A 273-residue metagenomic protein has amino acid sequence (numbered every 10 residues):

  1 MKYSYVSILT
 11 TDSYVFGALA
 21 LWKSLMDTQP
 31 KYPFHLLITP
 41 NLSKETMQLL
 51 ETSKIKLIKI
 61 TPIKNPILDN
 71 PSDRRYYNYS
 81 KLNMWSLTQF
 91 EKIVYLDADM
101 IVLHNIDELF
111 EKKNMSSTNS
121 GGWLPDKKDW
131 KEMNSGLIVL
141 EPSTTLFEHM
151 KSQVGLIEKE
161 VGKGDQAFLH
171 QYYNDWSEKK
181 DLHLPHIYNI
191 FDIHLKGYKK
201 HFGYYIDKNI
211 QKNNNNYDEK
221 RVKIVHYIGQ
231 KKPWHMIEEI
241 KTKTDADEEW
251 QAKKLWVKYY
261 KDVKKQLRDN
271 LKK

Functional and structural regions predicted by a protein language model:
M1-I8, S13-A20, T39, L146-F147 (+1 more regions): A glycosyltransferase accessory/donor-loop signature
S24-Y32: Short, acidic, metal-binding catalytic loop of nucleotide-sugar glycosyltransferases
F34-P40: Short internal beta-strands
H35, K56-I58, L182: General small-molecule cofactor/ligand-binding pocket signal
K44-K54: Short, aromatic/basic amphipathic alpha-helical patches
S53, K81, M133-G136, D165 (+1 more regions): Residues that flank catalytic or metal-binding motifs in active/ligand-binding sites
L57-L68, Y76-E132, L137-T144: GT-A fold catalytic core of metal-dependent nucleotide-sugar glycosyltransferases, centered on the diacidic
P71-Y76, E160: A charged, well-structured terminal subsegment
